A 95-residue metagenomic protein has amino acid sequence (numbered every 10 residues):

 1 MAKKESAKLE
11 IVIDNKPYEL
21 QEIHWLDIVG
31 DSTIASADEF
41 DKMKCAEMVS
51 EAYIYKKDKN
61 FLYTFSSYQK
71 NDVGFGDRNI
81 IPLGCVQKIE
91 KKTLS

Functional and structural regions predicted by a protein language model:
A2-S95: Conserved RNA-binding domains used in RNP assembly and mRNA/RNA metabolism
